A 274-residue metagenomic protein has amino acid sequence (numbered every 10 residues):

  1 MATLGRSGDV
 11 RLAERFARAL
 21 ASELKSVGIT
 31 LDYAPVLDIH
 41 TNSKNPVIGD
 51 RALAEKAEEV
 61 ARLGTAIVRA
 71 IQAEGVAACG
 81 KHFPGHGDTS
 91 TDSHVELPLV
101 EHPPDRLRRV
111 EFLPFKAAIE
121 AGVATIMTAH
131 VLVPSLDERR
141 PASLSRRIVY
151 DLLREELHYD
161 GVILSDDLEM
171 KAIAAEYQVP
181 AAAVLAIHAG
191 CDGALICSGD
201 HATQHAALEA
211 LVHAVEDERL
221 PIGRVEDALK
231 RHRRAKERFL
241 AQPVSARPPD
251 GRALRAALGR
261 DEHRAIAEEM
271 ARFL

Functional and structural regions predicted by a protein language model:
M1-V60, H82, G87-E101, A129-A142 (+2 more regions): Enzymes and membrane/adaptor proteins characterized by extended Gly/Ser/Thr/Asp/Glu-rich, aromatic-dotted
I29-T30, Q72-A77, E120-A124, L157-V162 (+2 more regions): Short, well-ordered coil/turn segments that N-cap beta-strands
A54-A77, A142-L164, V215: Alpha-helix-loop-beta-strand connector modules within alpha/beta enzyme cores
E59, L63-P84, S90-S93, P103-T125: Phosphate/pyrophosphate-binding betaalpha-module
D105-I119, A142-V149, L153, I173-V179: A general structural motif
E155-E156, A174-L274: Preference for extracellular/luminal or secreted protein segments
